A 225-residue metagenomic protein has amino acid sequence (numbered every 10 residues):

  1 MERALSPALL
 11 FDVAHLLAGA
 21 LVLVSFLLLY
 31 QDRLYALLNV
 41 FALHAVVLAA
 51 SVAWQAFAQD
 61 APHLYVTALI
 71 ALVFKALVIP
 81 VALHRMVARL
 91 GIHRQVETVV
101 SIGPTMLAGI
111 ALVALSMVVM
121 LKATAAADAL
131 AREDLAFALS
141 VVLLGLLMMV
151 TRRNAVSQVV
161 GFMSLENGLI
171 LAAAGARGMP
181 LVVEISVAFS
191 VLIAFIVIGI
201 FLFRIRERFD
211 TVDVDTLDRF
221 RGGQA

Functional and structural regions predicted by a protein language model:
E2-A225: Alpha-helical transmembrane segments of multi-pass membrane proteins predominantly involved in bioenergetics
